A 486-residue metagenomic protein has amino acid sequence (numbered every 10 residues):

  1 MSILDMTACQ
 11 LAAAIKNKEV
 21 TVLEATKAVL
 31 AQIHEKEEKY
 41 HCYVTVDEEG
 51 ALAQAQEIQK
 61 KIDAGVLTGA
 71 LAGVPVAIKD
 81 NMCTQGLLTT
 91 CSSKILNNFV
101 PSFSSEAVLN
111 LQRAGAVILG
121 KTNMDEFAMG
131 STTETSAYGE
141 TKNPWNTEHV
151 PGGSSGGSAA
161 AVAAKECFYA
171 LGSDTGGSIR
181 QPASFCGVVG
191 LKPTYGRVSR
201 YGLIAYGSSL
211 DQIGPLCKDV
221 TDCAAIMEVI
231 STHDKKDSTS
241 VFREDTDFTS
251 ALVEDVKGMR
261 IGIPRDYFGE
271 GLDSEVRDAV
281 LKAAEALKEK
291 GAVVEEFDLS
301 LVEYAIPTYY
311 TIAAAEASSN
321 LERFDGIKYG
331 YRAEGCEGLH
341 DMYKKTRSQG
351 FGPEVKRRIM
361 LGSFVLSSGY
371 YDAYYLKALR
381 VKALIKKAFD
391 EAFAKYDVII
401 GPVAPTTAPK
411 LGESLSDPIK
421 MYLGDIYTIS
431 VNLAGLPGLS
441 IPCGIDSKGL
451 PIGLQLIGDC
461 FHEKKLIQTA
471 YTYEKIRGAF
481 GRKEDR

Functional and structural regions predicted by a protein language model:
M1-L52, E289-K290, F364, R482-R486: An N-terminal boundary/leader segment
A12-A13, L30, N123, L301-V302 (+2 more regions): Serine-dependent amide/ester hydrolase catalytic core
K18, K79, D219: Short, conserved phosphate/pyrophosphate- and ester-handling motifs at nucleotide-, phospho-/glycolipid
V29, A51, S104, C223 (+5 more regions): Residue-level signal for inorganic ion chemistry
E35, R113, A164-G271, L281-K290 (+3 more regions): Structural helix-boundary/capping segments
L71-C91, S250, D255-G262, A315-K386 (+1 more regions): Short helix-loop capping/hinge segments that flank enzyme active sites or metal/cofactor-binding pockets
L71-I213, P264-D266, A315, G401-I419: Short glycine/serine-rich loop/turn segments
L119, V293-D298: General small-molecule cofactor/ligand-binding pocket signal
